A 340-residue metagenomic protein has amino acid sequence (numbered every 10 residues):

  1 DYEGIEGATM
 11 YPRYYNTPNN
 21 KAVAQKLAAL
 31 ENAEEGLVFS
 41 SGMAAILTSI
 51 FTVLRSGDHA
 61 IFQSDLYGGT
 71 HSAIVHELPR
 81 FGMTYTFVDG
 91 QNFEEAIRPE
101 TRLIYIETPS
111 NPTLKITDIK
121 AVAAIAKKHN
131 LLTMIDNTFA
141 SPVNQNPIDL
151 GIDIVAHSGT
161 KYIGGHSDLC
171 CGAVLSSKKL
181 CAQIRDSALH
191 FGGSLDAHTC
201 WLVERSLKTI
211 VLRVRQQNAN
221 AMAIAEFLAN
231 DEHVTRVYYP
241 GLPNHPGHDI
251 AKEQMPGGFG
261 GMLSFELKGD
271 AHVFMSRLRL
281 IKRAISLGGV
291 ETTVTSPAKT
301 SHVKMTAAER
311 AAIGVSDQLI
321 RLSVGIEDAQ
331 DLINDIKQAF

Functional and structural regions predicted by a protein language model:
D1-A44, G69-E77: Conserved N-terminal alpha-helix of the aminotransferase class I/II PLP-enzyme fold
E35-H233, Y238: Conserved PLP-enzyme active-site core in the AAT-like
T84-T86, G269, V294-F340: PLP-dependent enzyme catalytic core of the Aspartate aminotransferase-like
L175, R236, P243, G288-V290 (+1 more regions): Positively charged, small/polar-rich N-terminal and surface patches that mediate targeting and assembly and bind
G192-G193, L278-G288, A339-F340: A common structural junction motif
V203-L212, G260-L267, R321-G325: Short, well-ordered beta-strand elements within core beta-sheets of diverse protein domains
M222-I285, M305-A307, A311: Conserved small-domain helix->loop->beta segment predominantly found in fold-type I
